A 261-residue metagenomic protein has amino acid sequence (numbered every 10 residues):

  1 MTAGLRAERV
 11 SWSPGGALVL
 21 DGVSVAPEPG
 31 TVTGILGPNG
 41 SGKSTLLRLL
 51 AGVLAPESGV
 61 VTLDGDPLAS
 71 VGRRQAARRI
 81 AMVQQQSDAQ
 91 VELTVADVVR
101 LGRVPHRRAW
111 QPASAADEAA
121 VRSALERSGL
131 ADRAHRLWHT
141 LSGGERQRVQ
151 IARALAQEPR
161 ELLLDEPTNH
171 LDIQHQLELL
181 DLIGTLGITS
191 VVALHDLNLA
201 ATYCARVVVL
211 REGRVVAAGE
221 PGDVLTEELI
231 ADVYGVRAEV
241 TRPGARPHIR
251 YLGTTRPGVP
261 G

Functional and structural regions predicted by a protein language model:
L36-P38: The feature captures the beta-strand-to-loop junction immediately N-terminal to the Walker
A51: Helix-to-loop junction immediately C-terminal to a conserved catalytic motif
G59-P67, A76: Conserved ABC transporter NBD signature motif
R100, A115-R133: Conserved ABC ATPase "signature" region
A156-R160: A short, proline-enriched helix->beta-strand linker immediately N-terminal to the Walker B motif in ABC-type P-loop
L162-E166, L171: Catalytic Walker B motif of ABC-type/P-loop ATPase nucleotide-binding domains
A231-G261: ABC ATPase nucleotide-binding domains
